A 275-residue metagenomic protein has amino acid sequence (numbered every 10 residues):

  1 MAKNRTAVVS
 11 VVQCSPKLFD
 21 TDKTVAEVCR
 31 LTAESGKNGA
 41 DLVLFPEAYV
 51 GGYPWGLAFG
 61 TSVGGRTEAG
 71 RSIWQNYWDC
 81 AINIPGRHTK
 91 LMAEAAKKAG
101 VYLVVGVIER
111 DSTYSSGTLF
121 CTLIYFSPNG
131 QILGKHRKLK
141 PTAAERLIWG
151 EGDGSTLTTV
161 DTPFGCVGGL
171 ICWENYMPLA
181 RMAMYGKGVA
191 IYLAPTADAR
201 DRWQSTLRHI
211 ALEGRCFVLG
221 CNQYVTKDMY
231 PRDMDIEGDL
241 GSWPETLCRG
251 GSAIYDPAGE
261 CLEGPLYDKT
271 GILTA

Functional and structural regions predicted by a protein language model:
M1-L42: N-terminal glycine-/serine-/threonine-rich phosphate-binding loop
A2, Q223-A275: C-terminal beta-strand edge segments of enzyme domains
S10-Q13, C29, H136, L147 (+4 more regions): Ligand-binding pocket scaffold of soluble enzyme catalytic domains
S10-V12, L44, V104, G134 (+2 more regions): Hydrophobic/aromatic beta-strand patches that form the interior of the parallel beta-sheet core in alpha/beta enzyme
S15, Y49, I108-E109, Y176 (+3 more regions): Catalytic metal-binding/acid-base residues of hydrolase active sites
T21, A33-P128, D198-R200, Q204-G214: Cys-nucleophile CN-hydrolase/nitrilase-fold catalytic domain and related Cys-dependent amidase chemistry that acts on
A81-K98, E109-A190, P195-H209, L266: Active-site catalytic loop in hydrolytic enzyme cores
V105-V107, C121-Y125, T158, G220 (+2 more regions): Short beta-strand scaffold segments in enzyme catalytic cores
